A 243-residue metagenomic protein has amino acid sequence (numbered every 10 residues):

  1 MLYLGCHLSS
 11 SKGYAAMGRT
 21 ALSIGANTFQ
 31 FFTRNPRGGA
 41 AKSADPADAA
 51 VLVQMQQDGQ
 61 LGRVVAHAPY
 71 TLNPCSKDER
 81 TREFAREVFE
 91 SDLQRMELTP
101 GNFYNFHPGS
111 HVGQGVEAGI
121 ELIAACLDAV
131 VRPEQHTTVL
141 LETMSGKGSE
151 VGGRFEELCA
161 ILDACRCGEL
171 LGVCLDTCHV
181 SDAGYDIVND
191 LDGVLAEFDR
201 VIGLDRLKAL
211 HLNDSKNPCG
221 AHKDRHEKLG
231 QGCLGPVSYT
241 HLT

Functional and structural regions predicted by a protein language model:
M1-A68, L72-Q94: N-terminal pre-domain/capping segments
L2-L4, A26-N27, G59-V64, T99-N102 (+3 more regions): Short, well-ordered coil/turn segments that N-cap beta-strands
H7-S11, R34-P36, P69-T71, G109-H111 (+3 more regions): Active-site beta-loop-alpha junctions enriched in small/polar residues
A21, H67, V139, D176 (+1 more regions): Conserved, mostly hydrophobic/aromatic
P74-G172: Active-site acidic/histidine proton-transfer and metal-coordination neighborhood in alpha/beta enzyme cores
G184-V188, G220-R225: Histidine/acidic-residue-rich catalytic or RNA/ligand-binding cores of hydrolases and nuclease-related proteins
L191-C219: Aromatic-lined glycan-binding groove of carbohydrate-active enzymes
T240-T243: Conserved small/polar residues in nucleotide/adenosyl-binding loops
